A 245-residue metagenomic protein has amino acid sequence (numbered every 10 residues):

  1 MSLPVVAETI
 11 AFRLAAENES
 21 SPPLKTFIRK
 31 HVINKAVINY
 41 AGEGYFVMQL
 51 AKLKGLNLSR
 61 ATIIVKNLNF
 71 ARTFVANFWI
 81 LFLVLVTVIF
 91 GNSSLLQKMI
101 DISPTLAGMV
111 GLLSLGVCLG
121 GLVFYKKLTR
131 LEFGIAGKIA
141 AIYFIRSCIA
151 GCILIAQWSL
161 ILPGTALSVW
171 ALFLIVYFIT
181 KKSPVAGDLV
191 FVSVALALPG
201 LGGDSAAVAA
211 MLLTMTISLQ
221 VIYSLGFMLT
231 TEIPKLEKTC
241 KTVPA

Functional and structural regions predicted by a protein language model:
M1-R29, F78-S183, V190-V192, L196-A245: Predominantly cytoplasmic-facing regulatory/coupling regions of multi-pass membrane proteins
R13-E19, M48-A61: Transmembrane-helix boundary and interhelical linker motifs in polytopic inner-membrane proteins
K25-K52: Hydrophobic, aromatic-rich membrane-embedded alpha-helical segments
G42, G187-L189: Glycine-centered flexibility sites
L56-A71, G203-T214: Membrane-interface alpha-helices at helix entry/exit sites of multi-pass transporters
L68-I80: Internal, conserved structured core segments that host functional sites
